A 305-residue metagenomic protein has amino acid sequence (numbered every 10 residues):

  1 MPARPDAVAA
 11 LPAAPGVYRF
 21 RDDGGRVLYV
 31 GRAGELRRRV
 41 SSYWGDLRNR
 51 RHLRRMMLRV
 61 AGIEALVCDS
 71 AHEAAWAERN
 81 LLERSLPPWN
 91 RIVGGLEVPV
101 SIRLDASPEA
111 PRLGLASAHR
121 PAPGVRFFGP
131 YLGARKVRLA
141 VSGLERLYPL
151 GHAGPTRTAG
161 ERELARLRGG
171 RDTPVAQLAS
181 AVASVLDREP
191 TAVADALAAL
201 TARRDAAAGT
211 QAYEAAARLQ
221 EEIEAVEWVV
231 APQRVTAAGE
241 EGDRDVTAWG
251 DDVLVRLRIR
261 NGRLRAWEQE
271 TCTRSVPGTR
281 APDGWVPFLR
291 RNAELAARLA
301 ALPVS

Functional and structural regions predicted by a protein language model:
M1-S305: Conserved catalytic/ligand-binding micro-motifs in nucleotide and anionic cofactor chemistry
